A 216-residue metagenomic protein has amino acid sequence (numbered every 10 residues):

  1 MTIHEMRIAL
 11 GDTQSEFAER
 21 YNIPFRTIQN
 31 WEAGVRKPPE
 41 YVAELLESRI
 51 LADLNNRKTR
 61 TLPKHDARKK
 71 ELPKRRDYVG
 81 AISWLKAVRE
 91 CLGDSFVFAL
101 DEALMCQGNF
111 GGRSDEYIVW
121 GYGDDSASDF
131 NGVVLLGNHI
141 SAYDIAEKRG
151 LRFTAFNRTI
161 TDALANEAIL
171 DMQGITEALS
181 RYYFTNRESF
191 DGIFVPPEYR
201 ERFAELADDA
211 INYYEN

Functional and structural regions predicted by a protein language model:
M1-A9, E47: A short, Lys/Arg-rich alpha-helix, primarily the initiator
G11-Q29: Short alpha-helical DNA-recognition segment
I23-K37, K70: Recognition helix of helix-turn-helix/homeodomain-like DNA-binding domains that insert into the DNA major groove
Q29, T161-A165, T176-S180: Amphipathic alpha-helical segments within well-ordered protein domains
E40-K58: DNA major-groove recognition helix of helix-turn-helix/homeodomain DNA-binding modules
R60-F153, I169-V195, Y213-E215: Short gly/ser-rich loop at a beta-strand->alpha-helix junction or flexible surface loop bordering the NTP-binding
F194-N216: Non-catalytic C-terminal interaction segments of nucleic acid-processing enzymes
